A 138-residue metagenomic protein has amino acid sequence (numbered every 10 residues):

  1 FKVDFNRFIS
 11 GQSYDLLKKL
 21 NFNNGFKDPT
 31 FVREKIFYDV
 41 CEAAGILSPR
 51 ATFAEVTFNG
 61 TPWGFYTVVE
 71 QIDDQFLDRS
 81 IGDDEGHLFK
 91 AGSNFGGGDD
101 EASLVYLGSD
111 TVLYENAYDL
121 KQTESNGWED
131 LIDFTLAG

Functional and structural regions predicted by a protein language model:
K2-S10, L17, N21-G25, A44-P49 (+1 more regions): Internal "kinase-insert"/substrate-recognition segments embedded within catalytic cores of ATP-dependent enzymes
G11-Q12, T30: Short active-site-adjacent helix-start/loop capping segments
Y14-L16, R33: Short, conserved acidic/polar surface loops in the N-terminal third of protein domains
G25-N59: A conserved helix-loop-beta module that forms one wall/lid of the active-site cleft in ATP-utilizing catalytic domains
